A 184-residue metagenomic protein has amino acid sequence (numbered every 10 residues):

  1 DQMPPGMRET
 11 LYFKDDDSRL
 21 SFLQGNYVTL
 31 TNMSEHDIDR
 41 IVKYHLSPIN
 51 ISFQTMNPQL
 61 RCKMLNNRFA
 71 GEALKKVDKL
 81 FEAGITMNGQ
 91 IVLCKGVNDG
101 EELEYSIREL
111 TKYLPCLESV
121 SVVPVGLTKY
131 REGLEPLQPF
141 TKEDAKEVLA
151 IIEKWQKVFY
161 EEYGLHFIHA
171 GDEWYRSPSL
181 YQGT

Functional and structural regions predicted by a protein language model:
D1-C116, G126-K154: Conserved Radical SAM active-site core
S52, V123, G171: Conserved residues at the C-terminal ends of beta-strands
P124-L127, Y175: Residue-level detector of flexible, active-site-proximal loop/helix-junction positions within diverse enzyme catalytic
E143-T184: Hard-cation-handling environments
